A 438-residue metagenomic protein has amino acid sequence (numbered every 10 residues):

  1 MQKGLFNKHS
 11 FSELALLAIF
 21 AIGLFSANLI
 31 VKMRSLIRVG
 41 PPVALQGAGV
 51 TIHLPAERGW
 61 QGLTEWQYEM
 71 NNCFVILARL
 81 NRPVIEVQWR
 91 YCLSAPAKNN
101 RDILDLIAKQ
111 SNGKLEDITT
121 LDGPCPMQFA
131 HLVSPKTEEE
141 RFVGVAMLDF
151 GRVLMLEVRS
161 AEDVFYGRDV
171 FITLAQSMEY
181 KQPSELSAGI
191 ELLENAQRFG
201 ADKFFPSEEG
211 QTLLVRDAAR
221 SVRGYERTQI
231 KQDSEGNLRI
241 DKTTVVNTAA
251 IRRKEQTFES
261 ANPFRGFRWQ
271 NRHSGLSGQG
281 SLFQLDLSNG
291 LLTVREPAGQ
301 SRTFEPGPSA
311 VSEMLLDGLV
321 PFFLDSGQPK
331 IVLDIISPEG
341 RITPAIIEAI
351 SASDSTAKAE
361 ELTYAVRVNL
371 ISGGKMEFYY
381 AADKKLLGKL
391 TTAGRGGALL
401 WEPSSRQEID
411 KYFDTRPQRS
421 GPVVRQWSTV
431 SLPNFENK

Functional and structural regions predicted by a protein language model:
M1-H9: N-terminal Lys/Arg-rich, disordered targeting/topogenic segments
F11-L29: Hydrophobic membrane-insertion alpha-helices, especially the h-region of bacterial N-terminal signal peptides
L29-Q46: Ser/Thr/Pro/Gly-rich low-complexity linker/stalk segments immediately outside membranes or between
A48-D105, L132-E139, V145: Secretory pathway targeting signatures of secreted, lumenal, and periplasmic proteins
E86-W89, G151-E162, K389-L390: Short, well-ordered beta-strand elements
I103-D149, T363: Signature of long, low-cysteine stretches enriched in small and polar/charged residues
E138, Y166-L287, P329-K438: Acidic, serine/threonine-rich low-complexity disordered tracts
R295-I350: Beta-strand/loop-rich accessory regions of lumenal/periplasmic or secreted enzymes, predominantly carbohydrate-active
